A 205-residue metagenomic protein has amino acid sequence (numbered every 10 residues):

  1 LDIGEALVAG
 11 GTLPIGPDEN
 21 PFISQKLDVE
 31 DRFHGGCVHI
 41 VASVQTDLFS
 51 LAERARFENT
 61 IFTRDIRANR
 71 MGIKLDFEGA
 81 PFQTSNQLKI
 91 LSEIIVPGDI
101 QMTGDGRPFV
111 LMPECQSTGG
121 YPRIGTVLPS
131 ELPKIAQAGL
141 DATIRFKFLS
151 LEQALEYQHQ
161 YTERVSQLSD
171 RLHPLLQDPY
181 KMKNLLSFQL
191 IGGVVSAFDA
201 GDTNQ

Functional and structural regions predicted by a protein language model:
L1-Q205: Conserved "landmark" site that anchors the functional core of diverse proteins
